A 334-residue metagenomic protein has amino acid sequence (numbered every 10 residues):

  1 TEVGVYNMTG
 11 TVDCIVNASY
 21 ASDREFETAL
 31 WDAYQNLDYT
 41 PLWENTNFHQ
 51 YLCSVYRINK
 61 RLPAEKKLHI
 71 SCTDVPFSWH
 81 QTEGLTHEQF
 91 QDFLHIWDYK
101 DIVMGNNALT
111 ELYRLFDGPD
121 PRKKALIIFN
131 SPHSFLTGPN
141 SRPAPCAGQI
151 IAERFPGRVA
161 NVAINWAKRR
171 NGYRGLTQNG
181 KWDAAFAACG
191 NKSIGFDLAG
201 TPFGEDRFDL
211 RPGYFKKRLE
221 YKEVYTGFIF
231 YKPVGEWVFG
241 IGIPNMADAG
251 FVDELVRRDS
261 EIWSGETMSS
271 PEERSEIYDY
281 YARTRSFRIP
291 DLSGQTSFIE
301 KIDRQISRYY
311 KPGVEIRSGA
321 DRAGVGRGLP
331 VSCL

Functional and structural regions predicted by a protein language model:
T1-L334: Compositional signal for N-terminal targeting/processing segments
